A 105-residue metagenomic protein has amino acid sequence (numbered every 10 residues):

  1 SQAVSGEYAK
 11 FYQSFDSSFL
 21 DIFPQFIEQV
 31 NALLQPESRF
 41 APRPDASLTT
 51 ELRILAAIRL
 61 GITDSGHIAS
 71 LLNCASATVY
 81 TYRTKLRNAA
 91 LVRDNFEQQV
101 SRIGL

Functional and structural regions predicted by a protein language model:
S1-G6: Short, charged/polar, low-complexity loop and linker segments that flank or interrupt alpha-helical bundles
K10-L105: Cytosolic nucleotide-binding catalytic cores of signal-transduction proteins
